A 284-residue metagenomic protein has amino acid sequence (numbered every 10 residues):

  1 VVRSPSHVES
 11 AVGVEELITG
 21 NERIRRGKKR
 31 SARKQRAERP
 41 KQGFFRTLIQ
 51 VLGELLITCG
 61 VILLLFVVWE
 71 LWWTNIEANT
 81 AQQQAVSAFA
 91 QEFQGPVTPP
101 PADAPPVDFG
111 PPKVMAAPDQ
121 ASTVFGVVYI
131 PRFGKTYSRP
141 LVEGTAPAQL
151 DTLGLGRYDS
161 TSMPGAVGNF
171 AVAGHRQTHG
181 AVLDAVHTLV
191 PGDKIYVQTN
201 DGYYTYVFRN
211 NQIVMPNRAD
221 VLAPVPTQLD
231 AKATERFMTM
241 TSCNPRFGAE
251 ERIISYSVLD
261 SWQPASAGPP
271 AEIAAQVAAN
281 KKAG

Functional and structural regions predicted by a protein language model:
V2-F89: N-terminal membrane-targeting segments
G53, C59-L63, V67-L71, V124-P140 (+2 more regions): Beta-strand cores of secreted/periplasmic/IMS beta-sandwich domains, seen most often in copper-related folds
L71, N75-N79, E92, P131 (+5 more regions): Structured segments of extracytoplasmic/periplasmic soluble domains in secreted or envelope-associated proteins
A78, Q91, G95, I130 (+5 more regions): Generic structural "secondary-structure junction" signal
F89-A121: Short extracytoplasmic
F109-D159: Extended boundary segments
P147, A166-F170, R176-G284: Extracytoplasmic/periplasmic soluble domains downstream of a signal peptide or transmembrane helix
S162-P164: Short glycine/proline-enriched loop/turn "hinge" motifs that connect secondary-structure elements and lie
